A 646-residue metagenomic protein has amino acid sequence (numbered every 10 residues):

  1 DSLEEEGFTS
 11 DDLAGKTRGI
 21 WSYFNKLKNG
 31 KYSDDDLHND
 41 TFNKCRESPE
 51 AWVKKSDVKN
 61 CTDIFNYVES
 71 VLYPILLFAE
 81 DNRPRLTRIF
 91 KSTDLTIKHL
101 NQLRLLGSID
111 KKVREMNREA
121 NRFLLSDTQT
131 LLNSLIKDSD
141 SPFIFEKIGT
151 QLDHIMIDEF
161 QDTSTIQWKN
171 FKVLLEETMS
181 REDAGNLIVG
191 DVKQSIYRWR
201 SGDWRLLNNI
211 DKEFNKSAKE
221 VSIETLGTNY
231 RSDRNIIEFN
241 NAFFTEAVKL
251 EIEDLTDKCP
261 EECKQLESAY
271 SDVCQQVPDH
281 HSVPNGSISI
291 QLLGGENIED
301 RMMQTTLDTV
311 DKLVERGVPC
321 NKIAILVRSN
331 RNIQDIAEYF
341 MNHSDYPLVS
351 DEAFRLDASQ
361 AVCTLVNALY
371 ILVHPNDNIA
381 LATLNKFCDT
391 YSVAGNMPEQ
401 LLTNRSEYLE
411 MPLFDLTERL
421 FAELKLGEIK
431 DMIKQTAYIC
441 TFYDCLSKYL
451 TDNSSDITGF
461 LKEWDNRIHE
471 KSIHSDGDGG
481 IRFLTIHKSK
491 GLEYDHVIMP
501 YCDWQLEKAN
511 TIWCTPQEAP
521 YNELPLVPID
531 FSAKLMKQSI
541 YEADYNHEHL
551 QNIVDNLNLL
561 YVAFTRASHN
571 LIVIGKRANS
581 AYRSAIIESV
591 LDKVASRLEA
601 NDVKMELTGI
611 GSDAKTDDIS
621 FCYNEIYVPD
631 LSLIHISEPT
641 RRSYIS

Functional and structural regions predicted by a protein language model:
D1-A120, Q505, A578-L633, S637 (+2 more regions): Conserved ATP-driven helicase/translocase motor core recognized via long, highly charged RecA-like/P-loop NTPase domain
Y73-M156, Q167, D272-V283, S287-R301: Accessory N-terminal region flanking or inserted into the helicase ATPase core in nucleic-acid motor proteins
F78-D81, S108, K147-T150, T165-I379 (+5 more regions): Conserved motor-region signature of P-loop NTPase helicases/translocases
R114-R118, I223-L226, I429, Y541-H549: Short hinge/gating elements
E159: Walker B catalytic acidic pair
D377-L402: Extended, charge-rich low-complexity interaction segments
P398, T403, D478-I481, A533-L591: C-terminal accessory regions
A509-H547: Conserved catalytic motifs of ABC-family nucleotide-binding domains
